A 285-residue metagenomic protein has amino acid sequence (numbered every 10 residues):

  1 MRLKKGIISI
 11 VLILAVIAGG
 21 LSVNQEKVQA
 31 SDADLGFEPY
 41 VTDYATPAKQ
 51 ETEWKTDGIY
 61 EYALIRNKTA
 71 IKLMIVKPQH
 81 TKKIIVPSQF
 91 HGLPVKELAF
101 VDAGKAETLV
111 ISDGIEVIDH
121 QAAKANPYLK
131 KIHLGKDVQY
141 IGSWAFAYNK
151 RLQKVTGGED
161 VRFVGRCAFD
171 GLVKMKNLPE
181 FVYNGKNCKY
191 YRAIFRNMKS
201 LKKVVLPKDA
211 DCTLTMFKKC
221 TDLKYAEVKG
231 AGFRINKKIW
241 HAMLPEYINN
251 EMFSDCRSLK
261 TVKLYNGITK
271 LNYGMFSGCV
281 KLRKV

Functional and structural regions predicted by a protein language model:
M1-R2, T46: Short, low-complexity interaction segments enriched in Ser/Thr/Pro/Gly
K4-A15, G20: Sec-dependent N-terminal signal peptides
L12-A15, K27, T42-A45, N67 (+6 more regions): Short, intrinsically disordered, low-complexity terminal segments
I17-L35: Sec-dependent signal peptide cleavage junction
S31-I111: N-terminal segments that cap or nucleate solenoid repeat domains
R66-K68, Q79-P94, G104-V117, N126-Y140 (+6 more regions): Structural signature of tandem-repeat unit edges
